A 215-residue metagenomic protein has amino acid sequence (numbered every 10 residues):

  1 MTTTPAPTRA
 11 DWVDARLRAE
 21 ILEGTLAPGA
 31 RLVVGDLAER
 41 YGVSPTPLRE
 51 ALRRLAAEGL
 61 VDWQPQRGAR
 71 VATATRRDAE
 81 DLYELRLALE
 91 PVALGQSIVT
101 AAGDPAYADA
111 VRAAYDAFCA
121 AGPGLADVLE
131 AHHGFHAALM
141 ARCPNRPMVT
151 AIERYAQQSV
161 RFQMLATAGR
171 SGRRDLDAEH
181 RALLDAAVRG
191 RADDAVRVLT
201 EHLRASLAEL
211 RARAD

Functional and structural regions predicted by a protein language model:
M1-V99, L207, R211-D215: Short linear motifs at protein or domain termini
W12, D36, D78, D127 (+2 more regions): An acidic, carboxylate-rich microenvironment
A57-D62, Y155-Q157, G172-R174: Mobile beta-alpha loop/short-helix "lid" or hinge segments that flank ligand
Q66, L89, A113, D175-A178: Alpha-helix N-cap/N′ positions at the starts of helices
G103-L165, D177-D185, D194-R204: Conserved amphipathic alpha-helical segments that form helical-bundle/coiled-coil interaction surfaces
